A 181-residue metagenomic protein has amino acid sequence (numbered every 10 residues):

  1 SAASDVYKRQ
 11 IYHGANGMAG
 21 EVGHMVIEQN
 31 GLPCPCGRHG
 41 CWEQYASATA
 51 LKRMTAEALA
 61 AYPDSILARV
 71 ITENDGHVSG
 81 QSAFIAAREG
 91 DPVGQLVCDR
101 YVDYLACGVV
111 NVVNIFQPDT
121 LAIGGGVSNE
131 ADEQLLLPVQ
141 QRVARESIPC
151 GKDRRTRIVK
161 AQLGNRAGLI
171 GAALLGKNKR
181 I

Functional and structural regions predicted by a protein language model:
S1, G23: Short, acidic/turn-prone active-site loops that include or flank metal/cofactor- and phosphate-binding residues
A2-Y7: Short, small-residue-biased leader/transition segments that mark boundaries at the very start of proteins
K8-G17: Amphipathic beta-strand/beta-sheet edge segments enriched in Tyr/Trp
I11, V26-P33, R38-I181: ATP-binding/phosphotransfer module of carbohydrate and carboxylate kinases, centering on a glycine-rich
N16-E21, I27: A short acidic/small-residue loop/turn micro-motif
